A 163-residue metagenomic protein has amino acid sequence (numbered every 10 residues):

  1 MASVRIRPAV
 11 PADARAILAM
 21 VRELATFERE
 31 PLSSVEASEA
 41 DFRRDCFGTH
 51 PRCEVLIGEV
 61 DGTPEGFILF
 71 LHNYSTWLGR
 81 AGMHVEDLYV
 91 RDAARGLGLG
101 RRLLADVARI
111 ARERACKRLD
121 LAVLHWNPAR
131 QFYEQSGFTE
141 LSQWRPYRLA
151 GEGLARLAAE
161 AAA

Functional and structural regions predicted by a protein language model:
R5-A19: A short beta-loop-alpha structural element at the N-terminal edge of CoA-dependent acyl/N-acetyltransferase catalytic
L18-R44: Conserved GNAT-fold acetyl-CoA-binding loop/helix
D45-I57, H84: A short helix-loop-beta-strand connector motif used in the catalytic cores of GNAT acetyltransferases and, in some
I57, T63-H72: Conserved beta-strand in the GNAT
V85, L119-V123: Conserved hydrophobic beta-strand within the GNAT/NAT acetyltransferase core sheet that lines the active-site cleft
L88-R95: A short, internal acetyl-CoA/4′-phosphopantetheine-binding micro-motif in the GNAT/acyltransferase core
G96-R109, Q135: Conserved acetyl-CoA-binding loop-helix of GNAT-fold acetyltransferases
R101, E113, H125-Q143, L149: Conserved active-site alpha-helix within GNAT-family acetyltransferase domains
